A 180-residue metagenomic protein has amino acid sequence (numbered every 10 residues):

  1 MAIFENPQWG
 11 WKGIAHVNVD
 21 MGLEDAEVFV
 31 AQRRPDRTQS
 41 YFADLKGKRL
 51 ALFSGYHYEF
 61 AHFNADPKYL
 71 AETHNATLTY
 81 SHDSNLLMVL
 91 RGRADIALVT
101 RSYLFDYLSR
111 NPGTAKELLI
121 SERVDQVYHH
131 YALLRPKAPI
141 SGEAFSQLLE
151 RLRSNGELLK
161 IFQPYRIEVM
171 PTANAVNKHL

Functional and structural regions predicted by a protein language model:
M1-A15, L78, F145, N155 (+3 more regions): Extracytoplasmic small-molecule ligand-binding "clamshell" domains of the periplasmic binding protein/Venus flytrap
M1-D44, H57-Y58, E122-R123: Acidic, polar ligand-binding/catalytic clefts
I3-I14, D95-L119, R123-V124: A ligand-binding cleft/hinge motif common to bilobed small-molecule-binding domains
V19-M21, K46, F53-T79, Y107-T114 (+1 more regions): Ligand-binding cleft/hinge of the Venus flytrap
E24-V28, G113-L149, E168-L180: Periplasmic-binding protein-like
P35-D36, F42-R49, Y131-V169: Extended ligand-binding regions for polar small-molecule ligands
G55-L70, E150-L180: Ligand-binding clefts/hinges and TM-proximal coupling segments of bilobed small-molecule sensing domains
T73-H82, M88, I120-R123: Short beta-strand-to-loop elements that line the ligand-binding cleft of bilobed periplasmic-binding protein-like
